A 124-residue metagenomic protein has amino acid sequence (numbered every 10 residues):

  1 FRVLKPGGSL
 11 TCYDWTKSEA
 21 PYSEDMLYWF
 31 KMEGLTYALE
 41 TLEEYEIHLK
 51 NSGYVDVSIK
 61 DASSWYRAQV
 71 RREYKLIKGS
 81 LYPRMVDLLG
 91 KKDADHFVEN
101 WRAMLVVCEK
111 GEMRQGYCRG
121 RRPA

Functional and structural regions predicted by a protein language model:
F1-S9: A short glycine-rich, Lys/Arg-flanked "PGG" loop and its adjoining helix->strand segment in the class I
V3, L35-E43, M104: Polytopic alpha-helical membrane proteins, predominantly small-molecule transporters/carriers
L10-T11, D56: A short hydrophobic/small-residue beta-strand
Y13-W15, K60: Generic beta-strand/beta-sheet core signal
W15-T36: Short, glycine-/aromatic-enriched active-site segment of Class I SAM-dependent methyltransferases
Y37-I59: Short alpha-helix
S58-A124: Conserved Class I S-adenosyl-L-methionine
